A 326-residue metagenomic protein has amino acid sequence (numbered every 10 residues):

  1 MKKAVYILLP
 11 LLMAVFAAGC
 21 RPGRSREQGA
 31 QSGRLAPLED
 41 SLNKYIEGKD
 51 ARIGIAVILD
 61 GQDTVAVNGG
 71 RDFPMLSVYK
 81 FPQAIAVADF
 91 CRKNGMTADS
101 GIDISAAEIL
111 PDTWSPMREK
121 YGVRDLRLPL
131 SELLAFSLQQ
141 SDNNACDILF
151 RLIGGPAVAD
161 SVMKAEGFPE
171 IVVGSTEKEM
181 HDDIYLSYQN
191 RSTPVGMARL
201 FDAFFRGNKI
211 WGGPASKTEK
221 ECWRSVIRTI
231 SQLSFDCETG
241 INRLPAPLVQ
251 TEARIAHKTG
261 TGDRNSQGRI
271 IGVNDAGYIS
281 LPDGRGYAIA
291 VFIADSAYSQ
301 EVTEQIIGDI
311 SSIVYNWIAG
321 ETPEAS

Functional and structural regions predicted by a protein language model:
K2-P10: Sec-dependent signal peptide recognition, specifically the positively charged N-region followed immediately by
F16-G19: C-terminal motif of bacterial Sec signal peptides marking the signal peptidase cleavage site
R21-G23: Bacterial signal peptide processing site
R34-I53, I58-Q62, Y121-D125, L133-L134 (+1 more regions): Penicillin-recognizing serine hydrolase domain
L59-N68, M117, Q140-N144, I293: Acidic/histidine-rich, surface-exposed loop or edge segments in extracytoplasmic proteins
P74-I102, S137, I289: Active-site SXXK
K93-G122: Short, glycine/proline-biased beta-turn/loop segments that scaffold the active-site neighborhood
P129-S141: Short helix- or helix-capping micro-motifs that position conserved polar/aromatic residues at function-defining sites
